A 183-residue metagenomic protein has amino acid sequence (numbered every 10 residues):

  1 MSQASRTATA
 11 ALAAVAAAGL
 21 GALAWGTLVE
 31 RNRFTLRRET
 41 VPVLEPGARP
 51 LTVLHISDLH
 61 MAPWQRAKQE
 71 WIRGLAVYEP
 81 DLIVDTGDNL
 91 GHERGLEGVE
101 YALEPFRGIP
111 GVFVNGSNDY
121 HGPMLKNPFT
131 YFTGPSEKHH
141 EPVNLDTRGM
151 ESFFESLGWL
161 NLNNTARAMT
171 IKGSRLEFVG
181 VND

Functional and structural regions predicted by a protein language model:
A4-T27: Hydrophobic alpha-helical topogenic segments used for membrane insertion/localization
A22-E39: Aromatic-capped interface at the extracytoplasmic side of an N-terminal signal-anchor transmembrane helix
R33, P63-A67: Short secondary-structure boundary/capping elements
E39-P46: N-terminal beta-strand block that forms a small beta-sandwich/beta-barrel module immediately after a flexible targeting
V43, R66-T170: Core catalytic region of metal-dependent phosphoesterases/phosphodiesterases, especially metallo-beta-lactamase-like
G47-L51, Y78-E79: Proline/glycine-enriched tight loop/beta-turn segments at coil->beta junctions that connect or precede beta-strands
P50-H60, R175-D183: Active-site-proximal beta-strand elements of phosphoester/diester hydrolases
